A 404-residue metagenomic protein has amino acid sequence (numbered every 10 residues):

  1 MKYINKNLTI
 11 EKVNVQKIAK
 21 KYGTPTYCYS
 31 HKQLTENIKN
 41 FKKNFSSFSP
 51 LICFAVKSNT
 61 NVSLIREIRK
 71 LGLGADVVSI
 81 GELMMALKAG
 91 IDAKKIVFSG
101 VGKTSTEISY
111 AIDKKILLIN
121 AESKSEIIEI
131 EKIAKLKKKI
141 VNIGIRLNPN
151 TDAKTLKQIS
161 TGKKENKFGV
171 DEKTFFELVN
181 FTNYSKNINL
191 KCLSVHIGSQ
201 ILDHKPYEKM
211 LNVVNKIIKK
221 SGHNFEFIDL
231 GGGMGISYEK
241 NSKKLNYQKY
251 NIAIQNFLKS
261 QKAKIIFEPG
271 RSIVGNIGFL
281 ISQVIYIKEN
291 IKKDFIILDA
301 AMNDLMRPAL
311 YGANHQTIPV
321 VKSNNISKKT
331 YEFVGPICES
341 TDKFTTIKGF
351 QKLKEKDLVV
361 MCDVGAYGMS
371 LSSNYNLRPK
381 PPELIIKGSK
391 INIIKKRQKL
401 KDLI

Functional and structural regions predicted by a protein language model:
M1-V141, N180-N189, K216-N224, S389-I404: A charged N-terminal "starter" segment
A19, A253, K262-I404: Charged (often Lys/Glu-rich) extended helix/loop segments that serve as interaction or gating elements
L34, K57, S79, A111 (+7 more regions): Conserved, mostly hydrophobic/aromatic
V56-T60, G81-E82, G102-T104, S123-S125 (+5 more regions): Active-site-proximal loop/turn and secondary-structure-junction residues that shape catalytic pockets, frequently
T60-S63, M85, D152-A153, S199-D203 (+5 more regions): Flexible loop/turn segments at secondary-structure boundaries
I65, K88, I108-D113, I130-I133 (+6 more regions): Short acidic, glycine/serine/threonine-rich loops at helix termini
G74, V97, L118-N120, G144-R146 (+8 more regions): Structured core elements
N150-I287, F350: Active-site loop/helix belt of alpha/beta enzymes
